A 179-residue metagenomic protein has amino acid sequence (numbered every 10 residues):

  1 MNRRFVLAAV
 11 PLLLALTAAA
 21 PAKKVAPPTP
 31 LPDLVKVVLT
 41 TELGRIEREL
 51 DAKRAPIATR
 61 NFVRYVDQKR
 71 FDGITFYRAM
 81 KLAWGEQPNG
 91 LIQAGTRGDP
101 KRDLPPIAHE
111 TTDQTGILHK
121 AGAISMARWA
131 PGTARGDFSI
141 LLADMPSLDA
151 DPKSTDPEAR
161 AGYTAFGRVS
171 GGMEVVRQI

Functional and structural regions predicted by a protein language model:
M1-A8: Bacterial N-terminal signal peptides that target proteins for export
A8-A15: Bacterial N-terminal signal peptides
L16-I179: Cyclophilin-like peptidyl-prolyl cis-trans isomerases
